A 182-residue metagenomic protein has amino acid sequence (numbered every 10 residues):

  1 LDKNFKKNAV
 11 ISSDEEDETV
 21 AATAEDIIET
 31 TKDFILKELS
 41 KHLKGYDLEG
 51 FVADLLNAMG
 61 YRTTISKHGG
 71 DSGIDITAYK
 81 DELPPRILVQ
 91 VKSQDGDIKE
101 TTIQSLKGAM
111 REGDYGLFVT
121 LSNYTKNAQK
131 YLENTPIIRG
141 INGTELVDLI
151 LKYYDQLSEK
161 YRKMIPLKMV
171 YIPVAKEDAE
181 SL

Functional and structural regions predicted by a protein language model:
L1-L182: Mixed-charge (Asp/Glu-Lys/Arg
